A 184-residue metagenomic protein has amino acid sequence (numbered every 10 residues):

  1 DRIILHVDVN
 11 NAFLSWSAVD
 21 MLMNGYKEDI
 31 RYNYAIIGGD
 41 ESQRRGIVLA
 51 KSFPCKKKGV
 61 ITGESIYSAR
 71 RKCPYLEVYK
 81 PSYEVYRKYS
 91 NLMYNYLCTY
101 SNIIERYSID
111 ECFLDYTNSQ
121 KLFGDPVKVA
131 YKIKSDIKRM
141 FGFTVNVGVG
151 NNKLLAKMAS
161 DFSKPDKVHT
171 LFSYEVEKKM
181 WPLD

Functional and structural regions predicted by a protein language model:
D1-I109, F113, Q120: Residues that scaffold, gate, or flank divalent-cation-dependent active/transport sites
I109-D115, N151-A156: Short, conserved phosphate-binding/catalytic loop or strand-edge motifs used in phosphoryl-/nucleotidyl-transfer
D125-D184: Long, highly charged, low-complexity intrinsically disordered interaction regions that mediate electrostatic DNA/RNA
